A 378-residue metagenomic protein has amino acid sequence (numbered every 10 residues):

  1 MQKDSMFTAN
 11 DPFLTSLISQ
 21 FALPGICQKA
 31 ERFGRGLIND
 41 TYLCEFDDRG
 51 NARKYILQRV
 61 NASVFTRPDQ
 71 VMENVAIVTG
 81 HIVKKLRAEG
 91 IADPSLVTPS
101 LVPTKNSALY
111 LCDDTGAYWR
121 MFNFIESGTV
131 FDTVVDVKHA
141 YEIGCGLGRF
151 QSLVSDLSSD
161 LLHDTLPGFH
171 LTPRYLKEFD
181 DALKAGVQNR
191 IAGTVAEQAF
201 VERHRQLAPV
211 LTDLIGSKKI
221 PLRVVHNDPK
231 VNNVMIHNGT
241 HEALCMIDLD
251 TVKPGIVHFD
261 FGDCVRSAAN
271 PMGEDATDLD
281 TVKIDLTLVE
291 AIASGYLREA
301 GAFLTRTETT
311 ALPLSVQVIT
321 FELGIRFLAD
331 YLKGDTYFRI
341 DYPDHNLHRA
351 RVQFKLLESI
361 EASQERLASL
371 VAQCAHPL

Functional and structural regions predicted by a protein language model:
M1-E31: Juxta-kinase regulatory segment immediately upstream of eukaryotic protein kinase catalytic domains
S5, E31-R35, I56-R59, F65-D69 (+8 more regions): ATP-dependent phospho-/nucleotidyl transfer catalytic cores
K29-F33, L37-D47, N51-K184, V257 (+6 more regions): Conserved ATP-binding subdomain of kinase catalytic cores across diverse folds
N106-C112, V210-T212, L328: A short, acidic/glycine-rich surface segment
K218, N232-G273: Catalytic activation segment of kinase domains across protein kinase-like and atypical kinase folds
H258-A302, V318-Y337: Active-site activation/catalytic loop segments of kinase-like enzymes and analogous catalytic loops in related
T309-I319: Small/polar glycine-rich anion-binding or flexible loop at a beta-alpha turn
I360-S363: Long, compositionally biased intrinsically disordered regions
